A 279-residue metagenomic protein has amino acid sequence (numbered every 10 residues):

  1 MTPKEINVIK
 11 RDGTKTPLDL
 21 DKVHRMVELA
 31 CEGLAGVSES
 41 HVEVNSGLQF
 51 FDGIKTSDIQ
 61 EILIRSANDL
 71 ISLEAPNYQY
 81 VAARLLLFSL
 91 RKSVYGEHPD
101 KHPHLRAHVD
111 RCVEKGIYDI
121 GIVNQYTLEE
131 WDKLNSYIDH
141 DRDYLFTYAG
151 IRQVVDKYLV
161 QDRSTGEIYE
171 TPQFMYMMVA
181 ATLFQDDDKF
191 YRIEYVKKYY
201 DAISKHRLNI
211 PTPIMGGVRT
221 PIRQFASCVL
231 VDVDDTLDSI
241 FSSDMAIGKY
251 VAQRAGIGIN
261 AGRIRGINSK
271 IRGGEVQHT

Functional and structural regions predicted by a protein language model:
M1-T279: Extended catalytic cores of very large enzyme megasubunits
